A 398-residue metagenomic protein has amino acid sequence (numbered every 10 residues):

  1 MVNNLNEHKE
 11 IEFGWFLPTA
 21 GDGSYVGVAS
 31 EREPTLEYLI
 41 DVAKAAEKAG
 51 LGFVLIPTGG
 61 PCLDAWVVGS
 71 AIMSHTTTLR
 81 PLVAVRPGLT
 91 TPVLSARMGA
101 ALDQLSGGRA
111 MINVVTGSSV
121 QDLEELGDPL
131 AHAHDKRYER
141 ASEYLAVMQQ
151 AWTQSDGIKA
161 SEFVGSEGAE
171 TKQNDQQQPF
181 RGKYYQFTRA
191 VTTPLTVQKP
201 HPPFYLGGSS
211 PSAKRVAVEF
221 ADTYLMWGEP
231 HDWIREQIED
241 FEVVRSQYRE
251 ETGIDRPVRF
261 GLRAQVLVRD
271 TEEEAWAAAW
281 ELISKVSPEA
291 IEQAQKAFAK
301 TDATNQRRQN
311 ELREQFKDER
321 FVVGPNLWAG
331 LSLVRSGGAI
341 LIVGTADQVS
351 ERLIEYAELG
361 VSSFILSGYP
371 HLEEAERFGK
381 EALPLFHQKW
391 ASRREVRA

Functional and structural regions predicted by a protein language model:
M1-T78, D135, S161, E167-T171 (+1 more regions): N-terminal beta1-alpha1-beta2 module of alpha/beta enzyme domains
V2-T19, V120, L126-G127, A133-Q198 (+2 more regions): An alpha-helical appendage that flanks or caps ligand/catalytic pockets
L5-H8, K44-K48, S70-T78, G99 (+4 more regions): Acidic (Asp/Glu)-rich catalytic clusters
I11-W15, V54-I56, R80-V85, A110-V114 (+4 more regions): Hydrophobic faces of well-ordered beta-strands that scaffold small-molecule active sites in alpha/beta enzyme cores
F13, A46, G50, I72 (+8 more regions): Conserved, mostly hydrophobic/aromatic
T19-E37, R86-V93, A131, Q198-S209 (+2 more regions): Active-site mouth loops of central-metabolism enzymes
F53-I72, G228-W233, L366-G379: Glycine-rich, proline-tolerant flexible connector loops at the mouths of alpha/beta enzymes
A65-V83, R140, Y144, Q247 (+1 more regions): Alpha-helix-loop-beta-strand connector modules within alpha/beta enzyme cores
